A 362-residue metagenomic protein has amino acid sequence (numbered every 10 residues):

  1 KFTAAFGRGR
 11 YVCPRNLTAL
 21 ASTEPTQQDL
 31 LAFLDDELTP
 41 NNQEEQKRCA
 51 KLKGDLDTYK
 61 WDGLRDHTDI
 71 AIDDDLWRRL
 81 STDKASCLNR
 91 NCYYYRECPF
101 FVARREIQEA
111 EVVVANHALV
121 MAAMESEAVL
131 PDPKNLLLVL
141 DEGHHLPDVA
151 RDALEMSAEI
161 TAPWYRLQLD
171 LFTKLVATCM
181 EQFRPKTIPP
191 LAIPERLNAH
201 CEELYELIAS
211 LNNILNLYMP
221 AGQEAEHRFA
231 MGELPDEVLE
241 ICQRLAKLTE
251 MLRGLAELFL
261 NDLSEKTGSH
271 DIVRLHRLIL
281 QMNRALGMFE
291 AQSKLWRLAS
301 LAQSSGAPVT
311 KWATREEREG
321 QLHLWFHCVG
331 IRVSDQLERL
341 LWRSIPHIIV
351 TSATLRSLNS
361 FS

Functional and structural regions predicted by a protein language model:
K1-E111, F183-L191, Q321-L322: A substrate-engagement module of RecA-like helicase motors
F2, P133-L136, S344-P346: Short glycine-/polar-rich loops that comprise or flank the Walker A/P-loop and associated switch/sensor motifs
L20, F33-E37, L52-D55, R79 (+10 more regions): Residues that form generic nucleotide/phosphate-binding pockets
D36-Q46, D55-A71, R90, Y94 (+8 more regions): Generic amphipathic alpha-helical segments used as scaffolds and interaction surfaces in large, multi-domain proteins
W77-E111, M121-L130, L255-S362: A contiguous, basic/glycine-rich beta-loop/short-helix subdomain that forms a polymer-engagement track
K84-V112, N116-R253, A353-S362: Signature of the SF2 helicase/ATPase Hel1-core->accessory helical subdomain module
